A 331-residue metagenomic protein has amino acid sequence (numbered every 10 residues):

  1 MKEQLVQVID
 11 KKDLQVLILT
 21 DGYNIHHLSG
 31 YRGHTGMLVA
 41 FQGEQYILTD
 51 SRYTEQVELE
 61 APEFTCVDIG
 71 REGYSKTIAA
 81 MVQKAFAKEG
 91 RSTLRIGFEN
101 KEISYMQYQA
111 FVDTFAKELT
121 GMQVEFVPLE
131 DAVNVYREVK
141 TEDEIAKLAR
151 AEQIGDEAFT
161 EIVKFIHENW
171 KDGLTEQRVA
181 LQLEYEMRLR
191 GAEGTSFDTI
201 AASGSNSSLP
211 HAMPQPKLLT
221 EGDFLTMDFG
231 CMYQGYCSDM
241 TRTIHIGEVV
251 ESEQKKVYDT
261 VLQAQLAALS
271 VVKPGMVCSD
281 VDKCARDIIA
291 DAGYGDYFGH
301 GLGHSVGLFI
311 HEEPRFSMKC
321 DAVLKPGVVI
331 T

Functional and structural regions predicted by a protein language model:
M1-T331: Active-site neighborhoods and metal-handling regions in enzymes and metal-associated proteins
